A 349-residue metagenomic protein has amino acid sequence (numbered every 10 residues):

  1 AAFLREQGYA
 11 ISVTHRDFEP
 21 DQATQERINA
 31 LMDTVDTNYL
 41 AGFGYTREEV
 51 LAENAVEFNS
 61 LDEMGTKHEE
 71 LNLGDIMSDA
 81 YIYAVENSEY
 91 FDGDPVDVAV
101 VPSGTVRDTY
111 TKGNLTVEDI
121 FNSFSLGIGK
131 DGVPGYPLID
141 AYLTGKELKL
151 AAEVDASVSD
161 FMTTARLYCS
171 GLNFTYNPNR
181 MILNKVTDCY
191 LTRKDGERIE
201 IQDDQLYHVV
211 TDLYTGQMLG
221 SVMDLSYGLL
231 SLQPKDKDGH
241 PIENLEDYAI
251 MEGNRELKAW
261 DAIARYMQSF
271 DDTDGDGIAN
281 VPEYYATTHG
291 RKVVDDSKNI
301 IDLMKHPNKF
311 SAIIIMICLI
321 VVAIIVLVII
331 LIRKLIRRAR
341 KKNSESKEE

Functional and structural regions predicted by a protein language model:
A1-E349: Catalytic centers of hydrolytic enzymes
